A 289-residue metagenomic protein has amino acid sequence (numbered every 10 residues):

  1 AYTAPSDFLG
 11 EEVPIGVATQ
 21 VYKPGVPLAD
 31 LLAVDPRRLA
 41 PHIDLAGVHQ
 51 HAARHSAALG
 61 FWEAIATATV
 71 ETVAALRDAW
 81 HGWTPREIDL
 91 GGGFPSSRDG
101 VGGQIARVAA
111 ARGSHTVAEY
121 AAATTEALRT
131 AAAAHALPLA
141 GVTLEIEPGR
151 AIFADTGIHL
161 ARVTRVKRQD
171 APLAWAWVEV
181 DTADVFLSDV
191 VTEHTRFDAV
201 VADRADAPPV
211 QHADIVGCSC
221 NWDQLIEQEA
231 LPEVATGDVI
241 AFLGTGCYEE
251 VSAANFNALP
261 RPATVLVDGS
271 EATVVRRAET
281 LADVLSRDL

Functional and structural regions predicted by a protein language model:
A1-D89, A132: Active-site-proximal beta-alpha core segment in soluble small-molecule metabolic enzymes
Q20-L32, V117, R165-W177: Acidic, His- and aromatic-enriched active-site or binding-groove loops in soluble protein domains that engage sugars
A29-D30, E63-T69, A110-T130: Well-ordered, non-membrane alpha-helical segments in soluble/globular domains
A52-A53, I88-R98, I146-R150: Glycine-rich beta-strand-to-loop/alpha-helix junction loops that act as flexible
A58-I65, S97-A118, F153-V163, E227-A230: Short glycine/threonine-rich loop-to-helix capping motif typified by GTGT followed within a few residues by an Asp-Pro
A123-T125, R129-L289: Charged (often Lys/Glu-rich) extended helix/loop segments that serve as interaction or gating elements
